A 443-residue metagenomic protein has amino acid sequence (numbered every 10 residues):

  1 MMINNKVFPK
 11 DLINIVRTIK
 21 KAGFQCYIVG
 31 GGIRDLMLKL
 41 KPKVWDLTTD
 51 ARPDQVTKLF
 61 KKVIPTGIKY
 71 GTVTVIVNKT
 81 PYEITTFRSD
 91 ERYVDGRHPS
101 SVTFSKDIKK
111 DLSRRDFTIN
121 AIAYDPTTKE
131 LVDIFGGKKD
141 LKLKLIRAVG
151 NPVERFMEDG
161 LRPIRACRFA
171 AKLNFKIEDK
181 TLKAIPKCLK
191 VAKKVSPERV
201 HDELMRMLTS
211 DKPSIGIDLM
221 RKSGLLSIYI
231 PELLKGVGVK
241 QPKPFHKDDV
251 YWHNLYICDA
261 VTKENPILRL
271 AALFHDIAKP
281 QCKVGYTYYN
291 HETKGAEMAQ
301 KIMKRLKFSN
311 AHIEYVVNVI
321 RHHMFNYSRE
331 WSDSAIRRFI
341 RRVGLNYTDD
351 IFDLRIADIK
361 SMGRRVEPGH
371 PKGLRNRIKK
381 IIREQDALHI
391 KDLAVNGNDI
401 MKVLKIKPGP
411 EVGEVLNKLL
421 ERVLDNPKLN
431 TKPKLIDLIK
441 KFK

Functional and structural regions predicted by a protein language model:
M1-K443: Catalytic cores of the polymerase beta-like nucleotidyltransferase superfamily and closely associated nucleotide
